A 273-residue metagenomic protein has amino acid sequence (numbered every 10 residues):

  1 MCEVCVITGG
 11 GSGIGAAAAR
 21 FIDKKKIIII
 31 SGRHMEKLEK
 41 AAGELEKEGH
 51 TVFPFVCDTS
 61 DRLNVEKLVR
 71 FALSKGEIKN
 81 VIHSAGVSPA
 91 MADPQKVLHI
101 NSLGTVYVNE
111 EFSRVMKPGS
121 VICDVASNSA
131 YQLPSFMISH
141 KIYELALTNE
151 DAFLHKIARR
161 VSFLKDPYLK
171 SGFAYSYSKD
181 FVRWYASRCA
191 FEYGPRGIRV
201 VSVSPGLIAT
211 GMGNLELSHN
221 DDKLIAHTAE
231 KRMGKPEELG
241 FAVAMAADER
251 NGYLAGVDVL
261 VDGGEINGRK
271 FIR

Functional and structural regions predicted by a protein language model:
G9-S12: Conserved glycine-rich cofactor-binding loop
K25-K40: Conserved glycine-rich Rossmann-like NAD(P)H-binding loop of the short-chain dehydrogenase/reductase
L45-L63: Rossmann-fold cofactor-recognition segment
S84-P89, G264: Conserved NAD(P)H cofactor-binding loop of Rossmann-fold oxidoreductase domains
P89-M91, V121-P195, L207: Catalytic loop of short-chain dehydrogenase/reductase
Y107, A174-Y175, S202, K223-L254 (+1 more regions): C-terminal helical subdomain
G194, R199, L254-G256: Short, small/polar-rich loop/turn modules that mediate ligand/substrate recognition or access, typified
A255-R273: Short C-terminal tail/terminal secondary-structure segment of NAD(P)H-dependent dehydrogenase/reductase domains
